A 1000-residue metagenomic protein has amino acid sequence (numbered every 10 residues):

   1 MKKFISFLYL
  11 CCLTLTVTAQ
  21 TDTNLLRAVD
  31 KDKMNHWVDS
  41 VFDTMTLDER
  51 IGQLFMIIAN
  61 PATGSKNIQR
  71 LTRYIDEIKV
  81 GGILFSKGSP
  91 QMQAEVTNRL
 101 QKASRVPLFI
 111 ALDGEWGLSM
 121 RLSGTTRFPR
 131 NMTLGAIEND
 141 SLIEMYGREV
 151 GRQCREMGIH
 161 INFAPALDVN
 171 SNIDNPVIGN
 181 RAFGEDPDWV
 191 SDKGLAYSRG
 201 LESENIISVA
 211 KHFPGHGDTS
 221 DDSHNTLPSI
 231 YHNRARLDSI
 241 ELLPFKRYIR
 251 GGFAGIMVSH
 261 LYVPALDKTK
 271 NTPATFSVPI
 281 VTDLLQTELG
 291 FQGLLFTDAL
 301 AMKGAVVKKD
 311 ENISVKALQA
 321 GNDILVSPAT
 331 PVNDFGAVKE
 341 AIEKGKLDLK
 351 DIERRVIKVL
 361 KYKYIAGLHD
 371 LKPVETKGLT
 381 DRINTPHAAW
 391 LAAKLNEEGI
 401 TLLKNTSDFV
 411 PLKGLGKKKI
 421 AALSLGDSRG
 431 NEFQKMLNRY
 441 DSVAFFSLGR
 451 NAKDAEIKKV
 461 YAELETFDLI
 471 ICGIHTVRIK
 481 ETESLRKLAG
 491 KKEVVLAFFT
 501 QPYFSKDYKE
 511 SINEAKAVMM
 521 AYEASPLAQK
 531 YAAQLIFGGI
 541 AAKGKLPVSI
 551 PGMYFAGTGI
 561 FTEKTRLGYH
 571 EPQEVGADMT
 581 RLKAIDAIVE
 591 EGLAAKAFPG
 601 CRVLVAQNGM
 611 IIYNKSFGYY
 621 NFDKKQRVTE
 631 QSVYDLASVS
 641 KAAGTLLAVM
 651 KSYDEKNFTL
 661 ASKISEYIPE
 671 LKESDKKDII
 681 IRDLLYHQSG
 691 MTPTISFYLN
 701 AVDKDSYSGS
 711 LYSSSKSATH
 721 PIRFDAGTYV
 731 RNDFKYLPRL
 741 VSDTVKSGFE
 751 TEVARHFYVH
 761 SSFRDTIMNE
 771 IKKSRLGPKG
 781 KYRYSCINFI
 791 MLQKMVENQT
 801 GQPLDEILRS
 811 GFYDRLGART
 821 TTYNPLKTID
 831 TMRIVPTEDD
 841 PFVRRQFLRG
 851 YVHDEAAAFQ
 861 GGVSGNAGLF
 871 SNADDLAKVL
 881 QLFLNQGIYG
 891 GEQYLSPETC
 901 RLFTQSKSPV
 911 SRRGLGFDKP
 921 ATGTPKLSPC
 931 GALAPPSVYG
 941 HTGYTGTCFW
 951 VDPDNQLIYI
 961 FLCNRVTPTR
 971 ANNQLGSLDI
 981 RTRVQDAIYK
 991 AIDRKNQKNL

Functional and structural regions predicted by a protein language model:
M1-T23: Bacterial Sec-dependent N-terminal signal peptides
Q20-I57, P61-Y74, T287, K308-E574 (+1 more regions): Preference for extracellular/luminal or secreted protein segments
T46, I83, E95-L108, L118-M120 (+2 more regions): Second-shell residues forming the walls of enzyme active-site clefts
I352-I357, K361-H369, A444-A452, S549 (+8 more regions): Short, gly/Ser/Thr-rich active-site loops of penicillin-recognizing serine hydrolases
V575-L636, N657-T659, M768-L776, F847 (+2 more regions): Short, conserved catalytic-motif segment at the N-terminal edge
A584, A595-R602, K624-H687, R775-N788 (+1 more regions): Short active-site loop at a secondary-structure junction that contains or immediately precedes the catalytic residue(s)
K677-P936: Short, surface-exposed loop or secondary-structure junction motifs that flank catalytic or metal-binding residues
